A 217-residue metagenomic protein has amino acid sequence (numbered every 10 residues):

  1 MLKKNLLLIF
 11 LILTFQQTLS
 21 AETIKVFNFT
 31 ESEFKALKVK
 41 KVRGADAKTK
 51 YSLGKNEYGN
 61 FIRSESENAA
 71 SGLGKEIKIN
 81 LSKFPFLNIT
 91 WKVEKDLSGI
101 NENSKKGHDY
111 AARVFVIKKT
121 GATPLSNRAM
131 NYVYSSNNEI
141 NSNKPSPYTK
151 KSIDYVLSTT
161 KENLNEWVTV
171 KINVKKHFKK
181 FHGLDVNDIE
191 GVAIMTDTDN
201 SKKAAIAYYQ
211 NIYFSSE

Functional and structural regions predicted by a protein language model:
N5-T14: Sec-dependent N-terminal signal peptides
A21-G44: Extracellular carbohydrate-recognition regions
F29, V192, Q210-F214: Extracellular beta-strand elements of beta-rich domains used for carbohydrate recognition/degradation or cell-matrix
Y51-G72: Short carbohydrate-recognition loop motifs
E76-L87, K161-L164, D185: Extracellular/lumenal carbohydrate-interaction signature centered on repeated Trp-anchored short motifs
T90-D96, K119-G121, K175-H177: Solvent-exposed strand-to-loop "edge" motifs in beta-rich extracellular domains
G107-S152: Extracellular/luminal beta-rich ligand-recognition and adhesion surfaces characterized by aromatic-Gly/Pro-enriched
D109-V114, K150-K151, L157-T160, L164-A204: Extracellular beta-strand ligand-recognition surfaces/modules
